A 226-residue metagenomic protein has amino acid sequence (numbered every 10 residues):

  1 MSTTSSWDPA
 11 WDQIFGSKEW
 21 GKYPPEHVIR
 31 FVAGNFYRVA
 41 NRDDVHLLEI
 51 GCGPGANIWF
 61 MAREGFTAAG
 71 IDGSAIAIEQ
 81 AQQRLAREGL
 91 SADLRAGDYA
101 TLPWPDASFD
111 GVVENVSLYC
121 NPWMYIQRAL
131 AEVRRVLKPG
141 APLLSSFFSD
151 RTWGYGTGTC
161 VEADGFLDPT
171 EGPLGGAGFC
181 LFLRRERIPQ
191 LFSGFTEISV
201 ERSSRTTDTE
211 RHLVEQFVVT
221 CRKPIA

Functional and structural regions predicted by a protein language model:
M1-D43: Conserved class I S-adenosyl-L-methionine
L48, P54-T101: Class I SAM-dependent methyltransferase SAM/SAH-binding core
A100-V112: A short acidic, Gly/Pro-enriched loop at the edge of an enzyme's catalytic core that lines a small-molecule cofactor
G111-Y125: A short SAM/SAH-binding and catalytic strip from SAM-dependent methyltransferases
Q127-P139: A short glycine-rich, Lys/Arg-flanked "PGG" loop and its adjoining helix->strand segment in the class I
L144-L167: Conserved class I S-adenosyl-L-methionine
G178-F195: Short alpha-helix
E210-A226: Core SAM-dependent methyltransferase catalytic element
